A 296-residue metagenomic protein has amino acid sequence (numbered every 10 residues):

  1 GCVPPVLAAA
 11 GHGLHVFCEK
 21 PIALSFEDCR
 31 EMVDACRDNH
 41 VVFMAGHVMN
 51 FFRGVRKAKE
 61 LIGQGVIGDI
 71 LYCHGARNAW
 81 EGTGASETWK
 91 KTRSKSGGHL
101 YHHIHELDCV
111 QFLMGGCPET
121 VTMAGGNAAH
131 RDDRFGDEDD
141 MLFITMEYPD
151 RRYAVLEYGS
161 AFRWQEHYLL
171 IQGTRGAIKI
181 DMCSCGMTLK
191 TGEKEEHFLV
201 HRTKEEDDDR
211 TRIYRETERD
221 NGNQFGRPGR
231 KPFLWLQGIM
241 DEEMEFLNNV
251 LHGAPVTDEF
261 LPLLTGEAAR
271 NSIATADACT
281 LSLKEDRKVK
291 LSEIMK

Functional and structural regions predicted by a protein language model:
G1-A35: Beta-loop-alpha module in the N-terminal Rossmann-like domain of NAD(P)-dependent dehydrogenases, especially those
H12-L14, N39-V41, R152: A short helix->loop->beta-strand "cap" motif at the edges of active sites that frequently abuts
F17, V42-M44, H74, T122 (+2 more regions): Structural detector of well-ordered beta-strand residues that form the stable sheet scaffold of enzyme domains
E31-V48, G68-C73: Rossmann-fold dehydrogenase core element
V41, G68-Y72, T280-K296: C-terminal capping/lid region of NAD(P)-dependent oxidoreductase domains
V48, R175-E267, K296: C-terminal glycine/acidic-rich active-site capping loop/insertion
M49-G136, D286: Predominantly a Rossmann-like dinucleotide-binding segment in NAD(P)-dependent oxidoreductases
Y101, L107-K194, G238-P255, D277-C279 (+1 more regions): Contiguous beta-strand/loop segments that form the cofactor/metal-binding neighborhood of enzyme cores
